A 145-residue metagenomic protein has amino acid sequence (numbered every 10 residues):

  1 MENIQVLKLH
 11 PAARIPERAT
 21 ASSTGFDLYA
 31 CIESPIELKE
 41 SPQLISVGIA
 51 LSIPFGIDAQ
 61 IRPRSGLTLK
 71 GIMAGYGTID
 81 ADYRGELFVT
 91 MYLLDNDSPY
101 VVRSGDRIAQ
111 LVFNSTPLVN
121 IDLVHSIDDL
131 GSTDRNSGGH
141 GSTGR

Functional and structural regions predicted by a protein language model:
M1-R145: DUTPase catalytic domain/fold
